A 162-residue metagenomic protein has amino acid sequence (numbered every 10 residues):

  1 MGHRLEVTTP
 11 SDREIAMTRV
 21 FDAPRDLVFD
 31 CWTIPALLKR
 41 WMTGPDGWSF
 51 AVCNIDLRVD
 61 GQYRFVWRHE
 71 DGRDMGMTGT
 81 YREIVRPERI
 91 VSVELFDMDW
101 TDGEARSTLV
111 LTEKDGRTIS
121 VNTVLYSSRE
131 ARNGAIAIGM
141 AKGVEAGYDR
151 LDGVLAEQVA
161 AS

Functional and structural regions predicted by a protein language model:
M1-G47: Hydrophobic ligand-binding cavity/cleft-lining segments
D12-T18, F50, Q62, G76 (+3 more regions): Intrinsic-disorder/low-complexity, polar/charged segments enriched in Ser/Thr/Lys/Arg/Asp/Glu/Gln
A16, A36-D74, S162: Short beta-edge strand/loop motif at the mouth of beta-sheet-based domains
R19, V52-I55, M77-E83, E94 (+1 more regions): Hydrophobic/aromatic beta-strand elements that line small-molecule binding cavities or substrate pockets in beta-rich
R25, L57-R58, R82-R89, V110-I119: A short, structured loop/turn motif at beta-sheet edges
V28, L38, Y63-F65, Y81 (+5 more regions): Hydrophobic pocket/interface hotspot
V91-E145: Beta-strand/loop substructures that line and gate deep hydrophobic ligand-binding cavities in soluble
L155-S162: Short, highly charged C-terminal tails/helix-capping segments
